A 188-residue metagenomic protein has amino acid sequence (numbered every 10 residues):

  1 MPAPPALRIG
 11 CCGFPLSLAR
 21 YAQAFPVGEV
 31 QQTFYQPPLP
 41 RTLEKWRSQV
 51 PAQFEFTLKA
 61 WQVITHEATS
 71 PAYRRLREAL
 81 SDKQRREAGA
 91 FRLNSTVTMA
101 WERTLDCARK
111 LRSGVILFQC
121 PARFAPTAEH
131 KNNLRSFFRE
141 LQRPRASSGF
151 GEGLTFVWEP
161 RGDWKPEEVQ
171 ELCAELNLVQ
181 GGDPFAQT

Functional and structural regions predicted by a protein language model:
M1-T188: Residues lining hydrophobic/aromatic ligand-binding pockets adjacent to catalytic sites
